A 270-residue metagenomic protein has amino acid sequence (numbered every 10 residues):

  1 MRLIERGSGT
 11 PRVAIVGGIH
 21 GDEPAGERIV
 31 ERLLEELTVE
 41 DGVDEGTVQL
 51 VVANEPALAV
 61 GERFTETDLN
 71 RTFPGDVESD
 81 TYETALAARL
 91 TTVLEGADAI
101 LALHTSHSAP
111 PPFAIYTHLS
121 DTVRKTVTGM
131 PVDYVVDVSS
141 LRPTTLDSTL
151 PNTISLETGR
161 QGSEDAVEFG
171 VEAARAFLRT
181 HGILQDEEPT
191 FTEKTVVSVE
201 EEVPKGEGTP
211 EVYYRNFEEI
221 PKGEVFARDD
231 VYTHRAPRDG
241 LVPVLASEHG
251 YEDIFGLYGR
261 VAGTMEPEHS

Functional and structural regions predicted by a protein language model:
M1-S270: Structured catalytic-domain cores with a bias toward divalent-metal coordination
